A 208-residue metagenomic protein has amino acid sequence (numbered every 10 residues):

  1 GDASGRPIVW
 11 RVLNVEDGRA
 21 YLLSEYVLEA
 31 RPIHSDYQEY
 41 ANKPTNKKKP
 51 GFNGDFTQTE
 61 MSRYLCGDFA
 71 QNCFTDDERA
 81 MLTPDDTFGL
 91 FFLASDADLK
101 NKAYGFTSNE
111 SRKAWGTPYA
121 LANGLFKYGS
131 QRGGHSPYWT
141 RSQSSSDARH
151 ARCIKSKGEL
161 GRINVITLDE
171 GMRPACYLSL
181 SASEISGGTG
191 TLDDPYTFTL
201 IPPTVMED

Functional and structural regions predicted by a protein language model:
G1-D208: Collagenous Gly-X-Y triple-helix signature in extracellular proteins
